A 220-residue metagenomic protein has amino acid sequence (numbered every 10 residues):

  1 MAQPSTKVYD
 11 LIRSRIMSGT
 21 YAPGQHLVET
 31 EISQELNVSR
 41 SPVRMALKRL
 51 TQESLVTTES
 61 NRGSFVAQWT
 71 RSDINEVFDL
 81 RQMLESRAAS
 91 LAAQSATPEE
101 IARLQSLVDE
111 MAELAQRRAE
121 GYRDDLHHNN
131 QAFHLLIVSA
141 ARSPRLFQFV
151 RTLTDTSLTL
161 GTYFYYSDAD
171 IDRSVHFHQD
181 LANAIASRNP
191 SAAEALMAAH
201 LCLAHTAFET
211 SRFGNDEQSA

Functional and structural regions predicted by a protein language model:
M1-Q94, T210-A220: Short linear motifs at protein or domain termini
A2, T6, V175, S191: Electropositive phosphate-/nucleotide-binding environments in soluble metabolic enzymes
T70-R71, L160-F164: Short alpha-helical transmembrane interface motifs in multi-pass membrane proteins
V77, R87-A89, Q94, P98-T162 (+2 more regions): Conserved amphipathic alpha-helical segments that form helical-bundle/coiled-coil interaction surfaces
D170-I171: Active-site loop of classical SDR/Rossmann-like NAD(P)-dependent oxidoreductases, centered on the catalytic Tyr-X3-Lys
